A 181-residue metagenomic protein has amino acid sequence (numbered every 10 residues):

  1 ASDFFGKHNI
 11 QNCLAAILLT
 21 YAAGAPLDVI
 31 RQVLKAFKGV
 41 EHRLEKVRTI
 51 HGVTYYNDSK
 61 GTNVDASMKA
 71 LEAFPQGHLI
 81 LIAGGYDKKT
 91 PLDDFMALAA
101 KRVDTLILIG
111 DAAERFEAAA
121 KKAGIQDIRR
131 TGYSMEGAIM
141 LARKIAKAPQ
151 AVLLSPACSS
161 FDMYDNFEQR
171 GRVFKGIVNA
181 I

Functional and structural regions predicted by a protein language model:
S2-D104: Nucleotide phosphate-binding/pyrophosphate-handling subdomain across enzymes that bind or process nucleotide phosphates
Y21, K69-E72, A97, A118 (+3 more regions): Short, well-ordered alpha-helices that flank and scaffold nucleotide-derived cofactor binding pockets
D93-Q150: C-terminal helical cap/extension that packs against the catalytic core of soluble nucleotide-cofactor enzymes
R115, S160-D162: Short glycine-rich, flexible loops that bind phosphorylated cofactors or substrates
M140, K144, D162, V173-I181: Phosphate-binding loop of NTP-binding sites
L153-A157: Short beta-strands and strand-loop turn motifs
Y164-F167: Short, solvent-exposed loop/turn segments at secondary-structure boundaries
